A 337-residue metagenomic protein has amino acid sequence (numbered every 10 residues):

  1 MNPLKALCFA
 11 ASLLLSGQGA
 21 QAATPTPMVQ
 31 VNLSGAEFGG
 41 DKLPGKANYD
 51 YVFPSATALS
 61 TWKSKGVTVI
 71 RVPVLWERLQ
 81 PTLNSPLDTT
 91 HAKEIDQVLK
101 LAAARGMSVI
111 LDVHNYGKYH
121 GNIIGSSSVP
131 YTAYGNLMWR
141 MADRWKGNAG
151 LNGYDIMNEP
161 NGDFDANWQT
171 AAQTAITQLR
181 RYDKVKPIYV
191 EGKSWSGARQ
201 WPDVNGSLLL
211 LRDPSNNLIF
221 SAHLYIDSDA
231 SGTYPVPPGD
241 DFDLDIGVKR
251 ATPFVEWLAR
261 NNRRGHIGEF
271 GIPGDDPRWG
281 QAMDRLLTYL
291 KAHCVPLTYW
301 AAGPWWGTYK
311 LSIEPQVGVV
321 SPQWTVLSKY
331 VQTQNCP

Functional and structural regions predicted by a protein language model:
M1-A6: Positively charged n-region of N-terminal signal peptides that target proteins for export
L7-S16: Bacterial N-terminal signal peptides
A22-V69, V326-Y330, Q334-C336: N-terminal carbohydrate-binding accessory modules
P27-G35, T68-V74, R78, S108-N115 (+5 more regions): Structural recognition of the beta-strand scaffold that forms the well-ordered cores of secreted hydrolase catalytic
G39-A47, W76-K93, N115-P130, T233-P237 (+1 more regions): Surface-exposed, active-site-proximal loop segments in enzymatic domains
A47, Y51-V52, S127, T132-G153 (+2 more regions): Extracellular glycoside hydrolase catalytic/binding regions
Y49-V69, N84-N115, H120-G153, W168-R180: An active-site-proximal structural segment forming one wall of the substrate-binding cleft that immediately precedes
F53-L75, A251-L258, H293: Catalytic domains of carbohydrate-active enzymes, especially glycoside hydrolases
